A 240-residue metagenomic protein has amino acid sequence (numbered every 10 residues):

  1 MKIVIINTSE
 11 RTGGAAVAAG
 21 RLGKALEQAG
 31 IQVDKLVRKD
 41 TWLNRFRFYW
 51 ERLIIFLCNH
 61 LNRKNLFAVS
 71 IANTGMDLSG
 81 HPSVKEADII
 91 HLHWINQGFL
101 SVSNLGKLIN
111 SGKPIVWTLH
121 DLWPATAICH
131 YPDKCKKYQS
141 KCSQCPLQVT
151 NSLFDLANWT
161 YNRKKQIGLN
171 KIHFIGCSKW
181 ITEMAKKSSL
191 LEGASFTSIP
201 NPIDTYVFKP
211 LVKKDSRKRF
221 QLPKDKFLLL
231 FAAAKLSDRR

Functional and structural regions predicted by a protein language model:
M1, V212-L228: Nucleotide-sugar donor-binding and catalytic loop/hinge architecture of NDP-sugar-dependent glycosyltransferases
M1-W42, K85, N110-P114: N-terminal subdomain of nucleotide-sugar transferases
I6-N7, C177, I199-P202, F231-A234: Short hydrophobic "strand-cap" motifs at the C-terminus of beta-strands
D40-D77, W94, Q148-L153: A short, charged, and often flexible helix/loop element on the N-terminal side of the glycosyltransferase catalytic
F56-K64, W117-R163: Acceptor-binding helix/loop patch of EC 2.4 sugar-transfer enzymes, predominantly nucleotide-sugar-dependent
S79-L100, S111-H120: Short N-terminal targeting/anchoring amphipathic segment
T126-Y131, N151-S198, I203-K213: A short, active-site helix/loop in glycosyltransferases that binds the activated sugar's phosphate group
P223-R240: Conserved donor-binding/catalytic core segment of Leloir-type glycosyltransferases
